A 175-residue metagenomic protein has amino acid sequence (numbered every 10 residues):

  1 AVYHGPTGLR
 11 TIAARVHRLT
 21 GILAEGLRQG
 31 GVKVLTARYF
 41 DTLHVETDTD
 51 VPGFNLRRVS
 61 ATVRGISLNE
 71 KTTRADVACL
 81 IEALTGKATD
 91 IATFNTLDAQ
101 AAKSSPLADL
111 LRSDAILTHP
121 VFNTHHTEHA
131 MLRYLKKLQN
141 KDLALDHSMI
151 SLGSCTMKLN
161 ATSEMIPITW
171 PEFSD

Functional and structural regions predicted by a protein language model:
A1-S60: Conserved small-domain helix->loop->beta segment predominantly found in fold-type I
T49, F54-S174: PLP-dependent enzyme catalytic core of the Aspartate aminotransferase-like
